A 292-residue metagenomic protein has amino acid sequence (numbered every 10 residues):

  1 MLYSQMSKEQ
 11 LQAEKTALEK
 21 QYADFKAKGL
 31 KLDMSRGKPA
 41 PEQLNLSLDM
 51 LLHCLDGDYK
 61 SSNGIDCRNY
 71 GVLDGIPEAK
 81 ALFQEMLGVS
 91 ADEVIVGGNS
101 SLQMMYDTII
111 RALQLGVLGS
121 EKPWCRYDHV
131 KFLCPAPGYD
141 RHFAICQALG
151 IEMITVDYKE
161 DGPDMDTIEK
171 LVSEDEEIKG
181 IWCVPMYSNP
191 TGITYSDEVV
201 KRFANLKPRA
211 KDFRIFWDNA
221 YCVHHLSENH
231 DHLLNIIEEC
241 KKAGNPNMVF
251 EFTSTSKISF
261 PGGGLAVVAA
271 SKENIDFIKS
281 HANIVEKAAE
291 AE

Functional and structural regions predicted by a protein language model:
L2-D74, E78, Q84-E85: N-terminal "arm"/small-domain region of PLP-dependent enzymes with the aminotransferase-like
S35, D157, T253: Residue-level detector of conserved, well-ordered beta-strand and adjacent loop positions that form binding/recognition
Q43-L48, L226-H230, G262-G264: Short aromatic-enriched loop/helix-cap "lid" or pocket-rim segments at secondary-structure transitions that line
Y59, I65-K211, C222-G244: Conserved core of the PLP fold type I
G97, E238-E292: Conserved core segment of the aminotransferase class I/II
D218-N219: Walker B catalytic acidic pair
